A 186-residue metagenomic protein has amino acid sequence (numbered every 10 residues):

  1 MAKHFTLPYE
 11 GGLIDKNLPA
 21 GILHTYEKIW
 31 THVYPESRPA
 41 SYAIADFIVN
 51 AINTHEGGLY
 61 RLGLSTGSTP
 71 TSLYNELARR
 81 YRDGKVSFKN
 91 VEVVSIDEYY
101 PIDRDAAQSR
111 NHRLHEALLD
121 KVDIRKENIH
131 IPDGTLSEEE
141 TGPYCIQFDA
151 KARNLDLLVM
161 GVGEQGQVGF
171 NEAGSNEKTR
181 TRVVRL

Functional and structural regions predicted by a protein language model:
M1-R61, E138: N-terminal glycine-/serine-/threonine-rich phosphate-binding loop
P8-K28, V86-V159: Ligand-binding beta-strand-loop-alpha-helix segment within the catalytic cores of soluble metabolic enzymes
A45-N53, A78, R82, H115-L119 (+1 more regions): Generic structural signal for well-ordered alpha-helical scaffold segments
T54-D83: Glycine-rich N-terminal segment of FAD-binding domains in flavoprotein oxidoreductases, spanning the beta-loop-helix
S68-T69, E164-Q167, A173: Short glycine-rich anion-binding loops that position phosphate/pyrophosphate groups of nucleotides and phosphorylated
L73-N75, D105, G169-N171: Short glycine-/acidic-enriched loop or helix-start segments at secondary-structure transitions that form or flank
G169-L186: Class I SAM-dependent methyltransferase SAM-binding "motif I" and its flanking Rossmann-like core
